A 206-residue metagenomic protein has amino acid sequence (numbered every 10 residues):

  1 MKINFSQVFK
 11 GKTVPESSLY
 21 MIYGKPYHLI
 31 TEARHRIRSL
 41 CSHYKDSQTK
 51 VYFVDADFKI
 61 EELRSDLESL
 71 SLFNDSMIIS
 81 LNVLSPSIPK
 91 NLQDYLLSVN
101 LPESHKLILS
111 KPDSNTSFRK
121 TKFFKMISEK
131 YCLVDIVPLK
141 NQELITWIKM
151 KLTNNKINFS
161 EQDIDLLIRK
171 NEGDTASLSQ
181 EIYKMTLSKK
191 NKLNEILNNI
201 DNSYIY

Functional and structural regions predicted by a protein language model:
M1-Y206: Conserved beta/loop motifs at nucleotide-recognition and modification sites
